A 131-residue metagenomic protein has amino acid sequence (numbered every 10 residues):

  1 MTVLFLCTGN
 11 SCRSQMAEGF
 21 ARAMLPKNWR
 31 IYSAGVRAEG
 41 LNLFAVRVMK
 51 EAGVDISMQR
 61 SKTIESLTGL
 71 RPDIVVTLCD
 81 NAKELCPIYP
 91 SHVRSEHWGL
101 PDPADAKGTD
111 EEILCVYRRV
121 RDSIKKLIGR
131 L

Functional and structural regions predicted by a protein language model:
M1-S66: Conserved active-site segments centered on acidic
E39-L41, A82-L85: Short, charged/polar "capping" segments at the starts of alpha-helices and the immediately preceding loops
D55, N81-A82: Short, charged/polar surface micro-motifs in flexible loops or helix N-caps
S66-L67, P87: Structural motif
G69-R71: Alpha-helix C-terminal capping/helix-to-coil transition sites in glycosyltransferase folds
I74: Short, Asp-centered acidic motifs that coordinate Mg2+ and/or phosphate in catalytic or ligand-binding sites
T77-L78: Redox-cofactor binding/interface segments in oxidoreductases and associated redox assembly factors
K83-L131: Phosphate-binding/catalytic loops
